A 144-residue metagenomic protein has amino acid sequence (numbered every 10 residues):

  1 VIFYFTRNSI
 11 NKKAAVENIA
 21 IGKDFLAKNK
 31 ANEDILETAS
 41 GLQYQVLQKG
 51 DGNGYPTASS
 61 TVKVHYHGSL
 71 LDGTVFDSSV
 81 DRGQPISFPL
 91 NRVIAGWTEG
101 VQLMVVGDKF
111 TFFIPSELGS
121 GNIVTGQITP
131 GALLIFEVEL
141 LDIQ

Functional and structural regions predicted by a protein language model:
V1-Q144: Cross-family detector of peptidyl-prolyl cis-trans isomerase
